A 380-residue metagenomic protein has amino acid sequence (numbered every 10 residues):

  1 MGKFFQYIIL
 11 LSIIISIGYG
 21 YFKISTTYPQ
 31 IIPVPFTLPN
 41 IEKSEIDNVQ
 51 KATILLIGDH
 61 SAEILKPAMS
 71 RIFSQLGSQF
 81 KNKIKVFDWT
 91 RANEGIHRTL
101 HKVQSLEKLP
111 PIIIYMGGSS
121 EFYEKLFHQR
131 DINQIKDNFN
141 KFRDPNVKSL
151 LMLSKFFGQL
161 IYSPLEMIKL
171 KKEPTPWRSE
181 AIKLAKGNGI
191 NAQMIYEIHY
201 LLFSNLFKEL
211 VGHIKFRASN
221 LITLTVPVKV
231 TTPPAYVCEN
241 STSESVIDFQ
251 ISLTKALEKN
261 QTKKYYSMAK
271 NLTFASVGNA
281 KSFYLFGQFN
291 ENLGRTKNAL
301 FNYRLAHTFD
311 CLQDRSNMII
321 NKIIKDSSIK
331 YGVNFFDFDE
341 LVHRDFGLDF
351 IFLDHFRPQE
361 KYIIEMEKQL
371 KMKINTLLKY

Functional and structural regions predicted by a protein language model:
M1-L56, A62-P67, S78, K108-L109 (+6 more regions): N-terminal secretory targeting modules
N48-A68, A92-E94, S120-F122, I363 (+1 more regions): Catalytic nucleophile-elbow at a beta strand-turn-alpha helix junction centered on a G-D-S/GDSL motif, marking
S61-G117, F127: Membrane-embedded segments
E63, S120-E209, T223-K325, H343-D349: Serine-dependent acyl-ester chemistry module
I96, L100, Y200, S204 (+2 more regions): Short, amphipathic alpha-helical "lid/cap" segments that border enzyme active or binding sites
P110-P111, F216-L221: A short helix->loop->beta-strand "cap" motif at the edges of active sites that frequently abuts
